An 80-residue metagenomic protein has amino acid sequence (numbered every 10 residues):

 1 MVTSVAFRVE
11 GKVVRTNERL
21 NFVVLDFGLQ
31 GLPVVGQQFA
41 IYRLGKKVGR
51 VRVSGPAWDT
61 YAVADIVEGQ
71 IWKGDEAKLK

Functional and structural regions predicted by a protein language model:
M1-K80: Surface-exposed, polar/charged interaction patches used for macromolecular assembly or partner binding
